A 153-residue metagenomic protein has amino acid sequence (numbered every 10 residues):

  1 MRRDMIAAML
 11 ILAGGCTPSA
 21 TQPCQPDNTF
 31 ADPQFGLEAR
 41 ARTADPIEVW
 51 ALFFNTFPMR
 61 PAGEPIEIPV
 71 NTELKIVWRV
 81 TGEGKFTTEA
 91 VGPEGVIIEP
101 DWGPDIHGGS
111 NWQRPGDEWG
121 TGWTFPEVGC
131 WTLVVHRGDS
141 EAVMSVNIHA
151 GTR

Functional and structural regions predicted by a protein language model:
R2-A8: Sec-dependent signal peptide recognition, specifically the positively charged N-region followed immediately by
I11: Compact interaction modules built on cysteine/histidine frameworks
G14-G15: C-terminal motif of bacterial Sec signal peptides marking the signal peptidase cleavage site
P18-P126, C130, V134-R153: Contiguous segments within soluble domain cores/interaction surfaces
